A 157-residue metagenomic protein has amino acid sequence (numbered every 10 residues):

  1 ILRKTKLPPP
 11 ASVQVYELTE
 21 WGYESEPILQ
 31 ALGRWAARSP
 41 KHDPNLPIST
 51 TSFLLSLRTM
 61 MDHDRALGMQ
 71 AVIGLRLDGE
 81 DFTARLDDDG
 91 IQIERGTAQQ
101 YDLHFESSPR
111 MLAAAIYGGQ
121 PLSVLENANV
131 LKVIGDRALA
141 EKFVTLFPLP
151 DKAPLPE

Functional and structural regions predicted by a protein language model:
I1, E24, I28-A31, M111 (+1 more regions): Solvent-exposed, amphipathic alpha-helical segments
I1-V13, E17: Beta-hairpin "wing" of winged helix-turn-helix
L7, D87-D89, S108: Generic beta-structure capping elements
P9, D64-A66, L75, G96 (+1 more regions): Sterically constrained small-residue positions within well-ordered secondary structures of folded domains
S12, M69-A71, E80, Y101-L103 (+1 more regions): A generic structural signal for short beta-strands and their flanking turns/coil linkers
E17, W21-G90, R137-E157: Acidic, aliphatic-rich amphipathic alpha-helical segments
A37, A98-E157: C-terminal interaction segments
R85-H104: A short, structured beta-strand/loop element
